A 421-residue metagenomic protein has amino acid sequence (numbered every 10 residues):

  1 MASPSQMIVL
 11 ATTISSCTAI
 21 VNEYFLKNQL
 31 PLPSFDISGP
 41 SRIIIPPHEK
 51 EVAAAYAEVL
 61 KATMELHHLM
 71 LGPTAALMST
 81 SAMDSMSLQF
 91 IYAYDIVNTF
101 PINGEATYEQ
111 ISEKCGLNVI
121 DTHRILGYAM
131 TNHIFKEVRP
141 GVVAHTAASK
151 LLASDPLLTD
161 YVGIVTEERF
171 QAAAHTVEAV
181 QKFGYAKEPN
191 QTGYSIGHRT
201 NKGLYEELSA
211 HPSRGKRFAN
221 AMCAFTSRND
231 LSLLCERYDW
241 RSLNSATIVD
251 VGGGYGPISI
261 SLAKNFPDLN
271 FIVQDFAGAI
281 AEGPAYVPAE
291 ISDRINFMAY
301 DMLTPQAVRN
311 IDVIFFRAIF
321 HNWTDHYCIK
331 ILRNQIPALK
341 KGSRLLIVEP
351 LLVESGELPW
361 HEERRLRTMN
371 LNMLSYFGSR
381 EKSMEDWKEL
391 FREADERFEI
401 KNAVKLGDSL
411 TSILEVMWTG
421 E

Functional and structural regions predicted by a protein language model:
M1-G72: Eukaryotic partner-binding/assembly regions in large regulatory complexes
I14-N28, Q89, G104, K114-N118 (+7 more regions): Conserved adenosyl
A55-T63, L69, F100, A173-V180 (+2 more regions): Hydrophobic, repeat-rich solenoid/adaptor surfaces of innate immune receptors and signaling proteins
H67-Y94: Short alpha-helical segments that sit at the start of domains
T99-Q110: Short capping segments at the starts of secondary-structure elements
T122-G127, K388: Short, hydrophobic-biased segments on the C-terminal half of alpha helices that form "recognition helices"
M130-V142: A short, conserved structural fragment
P350-A394: C-terminal alpha-helical "lid/dimerization" subdomain adjacent to the S-adenosyl-L-methionine
